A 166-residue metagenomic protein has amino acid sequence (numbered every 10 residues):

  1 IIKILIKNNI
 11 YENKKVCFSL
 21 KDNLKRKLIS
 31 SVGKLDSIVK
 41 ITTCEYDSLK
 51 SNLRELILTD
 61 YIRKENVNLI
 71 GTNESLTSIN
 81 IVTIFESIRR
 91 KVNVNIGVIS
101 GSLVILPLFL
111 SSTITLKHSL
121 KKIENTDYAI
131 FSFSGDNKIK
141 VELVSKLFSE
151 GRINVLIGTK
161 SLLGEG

Functional and structural regions predicted by a protein language model:
I1-V155: Conserved C-terminal RecA-like helicase domain
L147, E165-G166: A general structural signal for stabilizing positions within well-ordered secondary structure
G158: Short beta-strand and adjacent tight-turn residues that come in two discontinuous sequence segments and form the edges
S161-L163: Alpha-helix capping/helix-boundary segments
